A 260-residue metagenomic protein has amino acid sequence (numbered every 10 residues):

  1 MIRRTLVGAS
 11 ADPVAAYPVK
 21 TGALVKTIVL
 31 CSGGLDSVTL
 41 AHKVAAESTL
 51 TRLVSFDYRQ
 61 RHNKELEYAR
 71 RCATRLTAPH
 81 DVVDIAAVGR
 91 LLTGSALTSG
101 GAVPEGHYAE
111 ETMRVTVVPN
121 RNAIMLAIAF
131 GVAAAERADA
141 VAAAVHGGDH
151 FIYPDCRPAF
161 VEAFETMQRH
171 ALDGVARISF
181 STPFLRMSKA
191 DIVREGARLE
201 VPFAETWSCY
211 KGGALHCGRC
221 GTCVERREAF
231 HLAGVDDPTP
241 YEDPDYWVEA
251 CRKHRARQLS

Functional and structural regions predicted by a protein language model:
I2, A9-V14: Compositionally biased, low-complexity intrinsically disordered regions
R4-V7, A23: Serine/threonine-rich, low-complexity intrinsically disordered segments
Y17-L199: ATP-dependent adenylation/nucleotidyltransferase module used to activate substrates
P104, V201, E228-H231: A polyampholytic, Gly/Pro-enriched intrinsically disordered region
V141, Y210-C217, V235-D243: Charge-dense, low-complexity polyampholytic segments
F184-Y210, V248-R255: Short, charged low-complexity linear segments at domain edges
W207-E228: Local cysteine-cluster metal-coordination motifs and their immediate loop/turn environment, predominantly Fe-S cluster
V224-S260: Short Fe-S-cluster ligation motifs
